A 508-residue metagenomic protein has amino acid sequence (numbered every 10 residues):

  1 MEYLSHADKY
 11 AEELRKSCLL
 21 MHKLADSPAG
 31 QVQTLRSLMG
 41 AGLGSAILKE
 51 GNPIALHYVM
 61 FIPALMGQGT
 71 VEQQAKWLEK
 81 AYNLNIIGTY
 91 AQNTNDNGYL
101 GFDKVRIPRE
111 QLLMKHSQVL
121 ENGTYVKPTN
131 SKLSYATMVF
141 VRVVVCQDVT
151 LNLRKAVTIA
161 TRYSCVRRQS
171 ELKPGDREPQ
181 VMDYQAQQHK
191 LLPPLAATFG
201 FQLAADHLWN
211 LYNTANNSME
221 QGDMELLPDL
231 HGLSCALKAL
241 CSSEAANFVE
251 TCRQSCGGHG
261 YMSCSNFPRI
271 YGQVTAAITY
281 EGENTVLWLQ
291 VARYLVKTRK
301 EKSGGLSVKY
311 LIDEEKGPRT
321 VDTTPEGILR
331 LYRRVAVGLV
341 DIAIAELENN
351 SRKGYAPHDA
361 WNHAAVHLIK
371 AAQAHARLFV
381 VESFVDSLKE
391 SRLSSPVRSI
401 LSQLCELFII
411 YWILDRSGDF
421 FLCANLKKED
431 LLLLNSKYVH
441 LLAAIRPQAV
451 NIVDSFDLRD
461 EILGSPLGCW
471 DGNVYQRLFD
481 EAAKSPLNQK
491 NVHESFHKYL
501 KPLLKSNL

Functional and structural regions predicted by a protein language model:
M1-L508: Flavin-dependent oxidoreductase catalytic core characteristic of acyl-CoA dehydrogenase/oxidase-like enzymes
